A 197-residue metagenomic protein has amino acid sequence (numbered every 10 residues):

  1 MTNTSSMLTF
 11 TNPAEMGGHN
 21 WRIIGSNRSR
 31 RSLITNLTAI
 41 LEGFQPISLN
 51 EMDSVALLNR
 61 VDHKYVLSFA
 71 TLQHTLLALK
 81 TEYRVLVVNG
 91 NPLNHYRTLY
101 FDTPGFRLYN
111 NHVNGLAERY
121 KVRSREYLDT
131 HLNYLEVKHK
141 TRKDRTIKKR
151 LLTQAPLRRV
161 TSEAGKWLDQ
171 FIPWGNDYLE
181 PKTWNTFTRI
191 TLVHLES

Functional and structural regions predicted by a protein language model:
M1-S197: Phosphate-end processing signature that detects enzymes handling 5′-triphosphorylated RNA and polyphosphate
